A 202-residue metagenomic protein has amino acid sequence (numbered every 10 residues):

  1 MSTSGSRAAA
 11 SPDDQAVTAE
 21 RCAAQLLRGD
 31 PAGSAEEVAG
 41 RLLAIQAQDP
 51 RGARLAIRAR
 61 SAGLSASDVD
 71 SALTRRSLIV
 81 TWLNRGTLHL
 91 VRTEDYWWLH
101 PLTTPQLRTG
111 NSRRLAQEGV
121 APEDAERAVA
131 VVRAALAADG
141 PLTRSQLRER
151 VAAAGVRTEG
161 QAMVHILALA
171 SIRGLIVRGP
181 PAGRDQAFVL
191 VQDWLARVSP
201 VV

Functional and structural regions predicted by a protein language model:
M1-V202: Long, low-complexity intrinsically disordered regions
